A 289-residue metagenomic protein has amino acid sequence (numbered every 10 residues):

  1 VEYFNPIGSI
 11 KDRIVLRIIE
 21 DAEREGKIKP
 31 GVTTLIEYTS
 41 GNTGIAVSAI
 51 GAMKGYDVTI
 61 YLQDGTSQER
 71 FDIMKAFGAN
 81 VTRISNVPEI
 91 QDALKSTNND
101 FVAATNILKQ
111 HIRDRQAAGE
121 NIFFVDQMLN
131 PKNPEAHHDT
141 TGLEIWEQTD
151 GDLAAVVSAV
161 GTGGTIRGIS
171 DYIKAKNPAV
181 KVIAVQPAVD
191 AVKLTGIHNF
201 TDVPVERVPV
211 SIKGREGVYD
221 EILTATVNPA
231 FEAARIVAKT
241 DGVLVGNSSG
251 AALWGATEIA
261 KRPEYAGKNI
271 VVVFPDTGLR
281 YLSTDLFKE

Functional and structural regions predicted by a protein language model:
V1-T33: Positively charged, low-complexity intrinsically disordered leader regions
E20-E25, I45-D57, K75-A76, G168-K176 (+1 more regions): Alpha-helix C-terminal capping segments
I28-G65, D152-T165, L244, S248-S249: A short, small-residue-rich loop immediately preceding and capping a beta-strand
I45-H111, K193-S211, R280-E289: Active-site-proximal loop->helix
N86, F101-K109, R113, K174-N247 (+1 more regions): Active-site/ligand-binding loops adjacent to catalytic centers
R115-V160, N228-V243: Active-site/ligand-binding-proximal alpha/beta "capping" segment
E206-I212, W254-E289: Phosphate-binding loop/pocket of nucleotide- and phosphate-handling active sites
